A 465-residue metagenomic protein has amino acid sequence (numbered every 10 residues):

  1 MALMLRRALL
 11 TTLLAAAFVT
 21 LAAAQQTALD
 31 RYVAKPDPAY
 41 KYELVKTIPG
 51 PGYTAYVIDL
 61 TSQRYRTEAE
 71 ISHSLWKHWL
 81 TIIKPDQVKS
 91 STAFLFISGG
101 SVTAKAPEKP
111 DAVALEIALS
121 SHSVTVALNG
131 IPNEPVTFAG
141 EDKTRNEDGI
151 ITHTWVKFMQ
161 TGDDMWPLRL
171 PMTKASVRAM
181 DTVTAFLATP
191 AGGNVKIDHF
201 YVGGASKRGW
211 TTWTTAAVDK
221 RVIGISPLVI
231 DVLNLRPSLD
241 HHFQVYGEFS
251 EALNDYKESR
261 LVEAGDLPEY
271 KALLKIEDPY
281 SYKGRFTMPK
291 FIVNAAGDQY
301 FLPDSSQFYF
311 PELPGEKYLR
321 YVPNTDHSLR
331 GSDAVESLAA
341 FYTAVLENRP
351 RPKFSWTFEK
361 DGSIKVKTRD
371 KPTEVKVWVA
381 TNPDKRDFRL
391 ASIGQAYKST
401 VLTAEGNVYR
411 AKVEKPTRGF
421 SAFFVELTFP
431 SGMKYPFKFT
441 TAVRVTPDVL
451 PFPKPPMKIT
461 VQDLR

Functional and structural regions predicted by a protein language model:
K35-Q87, L128, D164-L170: N-terminal cap/lid segment of alpha/beta-hydrolase-fold proteins
W79, S90-G100: Short beta-strand element of the alpha/beta-hydrolase
I97-A104, L115, L119-V177, V232-V245: Cap/lid segment of the alpha/beta-hydrolase catalytic domain
M159-S206, V218, V222: Gly/Ser-rich "nucleophile elbow"/oxyanion-hole loop immediately N-terminal to the catalytic nucleophile in hydrolases
T214-V262, R320-P323, L329-E336: Hydrolase active-site cap/lid region
F286, I292-N294: Short beta-strand/loop motif that positions the catalytic acidic residue of the alpha/beta-hydrolase fold
Q299-S305, R330: Conserved alpha/beta-hydrolase "acid-adjacent" motif
A340-V379, K398-G406, K412-V413: Surface beta-strand/loop "capping" patches
